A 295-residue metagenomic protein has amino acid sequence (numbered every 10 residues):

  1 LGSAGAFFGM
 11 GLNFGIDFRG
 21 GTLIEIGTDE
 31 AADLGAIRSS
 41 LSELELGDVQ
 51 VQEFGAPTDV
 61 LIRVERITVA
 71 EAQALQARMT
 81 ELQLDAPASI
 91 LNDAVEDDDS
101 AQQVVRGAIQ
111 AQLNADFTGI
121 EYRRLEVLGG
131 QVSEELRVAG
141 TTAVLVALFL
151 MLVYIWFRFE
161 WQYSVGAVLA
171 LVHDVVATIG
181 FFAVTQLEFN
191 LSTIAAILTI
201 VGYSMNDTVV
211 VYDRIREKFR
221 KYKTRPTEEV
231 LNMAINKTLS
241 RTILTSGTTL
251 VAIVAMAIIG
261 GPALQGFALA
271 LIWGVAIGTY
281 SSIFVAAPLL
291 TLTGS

Functional and structural regions predicted by a protein language model:
L1-S295: A structural signal for conserved, well-ordered secondary-structure elements that form binding/interaction cores
